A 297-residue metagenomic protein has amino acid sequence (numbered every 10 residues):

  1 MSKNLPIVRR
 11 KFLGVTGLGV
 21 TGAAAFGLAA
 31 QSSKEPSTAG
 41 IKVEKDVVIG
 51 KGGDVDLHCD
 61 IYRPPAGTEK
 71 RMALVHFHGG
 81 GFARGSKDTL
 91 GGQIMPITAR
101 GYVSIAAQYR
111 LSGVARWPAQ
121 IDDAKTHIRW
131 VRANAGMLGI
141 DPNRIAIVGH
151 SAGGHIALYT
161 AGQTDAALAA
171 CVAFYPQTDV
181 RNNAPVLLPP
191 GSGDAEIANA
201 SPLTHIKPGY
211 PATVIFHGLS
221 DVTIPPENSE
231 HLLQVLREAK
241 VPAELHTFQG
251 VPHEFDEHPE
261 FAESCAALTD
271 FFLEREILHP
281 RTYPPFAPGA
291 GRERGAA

Functional and structural regions predicted by a protein language model:
M1, Q31-S32: Intrinsically disordered, low-complexity segments enriched in Ser/Pro/Gly/Ala and basic residues
S2-V20: N-terminal secretory signal peptides and thylakoid transit peptides that target proteins across membranes
L13, S32-A297: Alpha/beta-hydrolase superfamily serine-hydrolase fold, recognizing
G22-L28: Hydrophobic h-region of N-terminal signal peptides that target proteins for export in Gram-negative bacteria
